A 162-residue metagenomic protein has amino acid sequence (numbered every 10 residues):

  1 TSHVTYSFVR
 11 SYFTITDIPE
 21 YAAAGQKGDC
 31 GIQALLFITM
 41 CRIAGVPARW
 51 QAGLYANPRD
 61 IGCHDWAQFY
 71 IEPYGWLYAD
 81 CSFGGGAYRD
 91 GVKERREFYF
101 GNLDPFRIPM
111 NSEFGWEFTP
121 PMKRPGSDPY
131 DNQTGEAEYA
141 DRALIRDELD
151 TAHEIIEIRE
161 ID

Functional and structural regions predicted by a protein language model:
T1-G25, M122, E138-D162: Secondary-structure boundary elements
S2-A34, I38, L54, R59-D60 (+1 more regions): Catalytic cores of extracellular degradative/oxidative enzymes
Q33-G126: Hydrophobic/aromatic-rich core segments of domains that either
S127, G135-E138: Glycine/proline-enriched, intrinsically flexible loops and inter-domain linkers
